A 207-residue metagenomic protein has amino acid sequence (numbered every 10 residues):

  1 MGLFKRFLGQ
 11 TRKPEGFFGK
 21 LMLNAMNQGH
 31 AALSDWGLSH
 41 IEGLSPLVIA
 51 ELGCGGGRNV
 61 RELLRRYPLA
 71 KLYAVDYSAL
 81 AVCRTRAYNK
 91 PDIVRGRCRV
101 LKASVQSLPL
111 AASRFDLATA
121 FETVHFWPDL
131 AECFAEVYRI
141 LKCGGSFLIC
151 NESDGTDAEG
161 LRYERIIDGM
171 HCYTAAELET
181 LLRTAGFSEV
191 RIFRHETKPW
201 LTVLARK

Functional and structural regions predicted by a protein language model:
G2-R6, E15-N27, S146-V203: C-terminal alpha-helical "lid/dimerization" subdomain adjacent to the S-adenosyl-L-methionine
Q28-L47, E62: Conserved alpha-helix/loop element of class I SAM-dependent methyltransferases that forms part of the SAM/SAH-binding
V48, G144-S146: Short glycine-centered segments of the SAM/dcSAM-binding site in methyltransferase folds
V48-S107: Class I SAM-dependent methyltransferase SAM/SAH-binding core
Q106-L117: A short acidic, Gly/Pro-enriched loop at the edge of an enzyme's catalytic core that lines a small-molecule cofactor
L117-D129: A short SAM/SAH-binding and catalytic strip from SAM-dependent methyltransferases
A131-C143: A short glycine-rich, Lys/Arg-flanked "PGG" loop and its adjoining helix->strand segment in the class I
A205-K207: C-terminal beta-strand of the catalytic ATP-binding
